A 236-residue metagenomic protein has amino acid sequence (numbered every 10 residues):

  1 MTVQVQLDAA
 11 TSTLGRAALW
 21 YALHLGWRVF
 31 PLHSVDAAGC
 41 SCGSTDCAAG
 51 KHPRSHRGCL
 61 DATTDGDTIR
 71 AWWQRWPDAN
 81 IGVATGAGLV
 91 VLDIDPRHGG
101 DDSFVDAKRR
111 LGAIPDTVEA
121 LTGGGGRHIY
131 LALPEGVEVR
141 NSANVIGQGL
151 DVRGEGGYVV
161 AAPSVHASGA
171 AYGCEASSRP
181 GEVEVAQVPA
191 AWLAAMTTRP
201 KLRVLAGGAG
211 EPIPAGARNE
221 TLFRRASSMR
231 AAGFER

Functional and structural regions predicted by a protein language model:
M1-G125, P134, F234-E235: Signature for HUH/AEP ssDNA processing cores
V3-L7, R28-P31, G39, G126 (+3 more regions): Modules that initiate DNA replication and primer synthesis
A18-L19, G82, A162, P200 (+1 more regions): Small-side-chain structural scaffolding
L32, W76-V83, A87, H98-A195: Metal-dependent DNA replication initiation modules
P53-H56, V139, V152, T198 (+2 more regions): Short, intrinsically disordered low-complexity segments
